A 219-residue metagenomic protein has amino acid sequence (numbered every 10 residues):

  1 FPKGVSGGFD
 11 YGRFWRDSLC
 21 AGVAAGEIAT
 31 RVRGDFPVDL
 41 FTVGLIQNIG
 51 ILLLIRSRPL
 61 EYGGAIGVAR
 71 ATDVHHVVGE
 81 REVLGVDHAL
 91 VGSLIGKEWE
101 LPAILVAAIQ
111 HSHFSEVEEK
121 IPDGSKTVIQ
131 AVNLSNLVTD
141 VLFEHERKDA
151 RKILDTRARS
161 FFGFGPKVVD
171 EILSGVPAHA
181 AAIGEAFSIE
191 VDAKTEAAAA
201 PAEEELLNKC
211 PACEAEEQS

Functional and structural regions predicted by a protein language model:
F1-E98, A103, Q110, E119-T127 (+2 more regions): Acidic/His-rich, divalent-metal-binding segments that scaffold phosphate/diphosphate chemistry
Y11, Y62, F114, F161-F164: Sequence-level detector for tyrosine residue identity
I46, I95-A107, G124-E216: Divalent metal-dependent phosphate-bond-processing catalytic cores, especially two-metal-ion Mg2+/Mn2+ enzymes that act
A108-F114: PP2C/PPM family metal-dependent serine/threonine protein phosphatase catalytic domain, recognizing the conserved
F114-E118, H179: A short structural micro-motif
